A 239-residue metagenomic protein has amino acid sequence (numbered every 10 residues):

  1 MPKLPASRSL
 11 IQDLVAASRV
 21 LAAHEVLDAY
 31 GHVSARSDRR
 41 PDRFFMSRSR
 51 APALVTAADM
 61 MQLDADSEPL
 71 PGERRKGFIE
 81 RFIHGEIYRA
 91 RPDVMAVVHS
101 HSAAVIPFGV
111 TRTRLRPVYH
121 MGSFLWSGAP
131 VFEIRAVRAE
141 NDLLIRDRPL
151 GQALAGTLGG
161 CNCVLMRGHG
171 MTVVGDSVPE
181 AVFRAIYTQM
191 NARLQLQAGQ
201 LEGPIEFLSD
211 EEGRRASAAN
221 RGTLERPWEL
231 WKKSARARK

Functional and structural regions predicted by a protein language model:
M1-K239: Glycine-rich flexible loops
